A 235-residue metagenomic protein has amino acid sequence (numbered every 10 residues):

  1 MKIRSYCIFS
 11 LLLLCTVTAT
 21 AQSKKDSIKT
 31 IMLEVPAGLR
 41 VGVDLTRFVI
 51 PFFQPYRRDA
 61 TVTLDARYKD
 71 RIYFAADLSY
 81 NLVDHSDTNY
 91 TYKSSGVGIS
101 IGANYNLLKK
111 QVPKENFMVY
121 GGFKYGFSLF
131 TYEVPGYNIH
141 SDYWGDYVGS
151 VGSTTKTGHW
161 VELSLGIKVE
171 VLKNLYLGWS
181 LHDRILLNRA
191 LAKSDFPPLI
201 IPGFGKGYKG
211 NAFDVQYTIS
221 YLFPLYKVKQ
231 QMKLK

Functional and structural regions predicted by a protein language model:
K24-A37, R71, K109-F117, V171-L177 (+1 more regions): Short loop/turn motifs that connect adjacent beta-strands in outer-membrane beta-barrel proteins
I28, R47-I50, H85-T91, L108 (+2 more regions): Extracellular loop and loop/strand-boundary signature of outer-membrane beta-barrel proteins
A37, Y56-A60, S95-I99, F117 (+2 more regions): Residues that define the transmembrane beta-barrel architecture of outer-membrane proteins
A37-F53, F74-D84: Transmembrane beta-strand segments that form the barrel wall of outer-membrane beta-barrel proteins
V43-L45, V62-A66, I101-Y105, F123-F127 (+3 more regions): Residues on the lipid-exposed face of transmembrane beta-strands in outer-membrane beta-barrel proteins
Q54-R57, S86-T91, Y132-H140, A190-P197 (+1 more regions): Outer-membrane beta-barrel translocator domains and adjoining extracellular loop/strand segments of Gram-negative
I72, D77-D142, I219-Y221: Gram-negative (and chloroplast) outer-membrane scaffold detector with strong preference for beta-barrel transmembrane
E170-K235: Predominantly the C-terminal beta-signal and adjacent terminal strand-loop region of outer-membrane beta-barrel
